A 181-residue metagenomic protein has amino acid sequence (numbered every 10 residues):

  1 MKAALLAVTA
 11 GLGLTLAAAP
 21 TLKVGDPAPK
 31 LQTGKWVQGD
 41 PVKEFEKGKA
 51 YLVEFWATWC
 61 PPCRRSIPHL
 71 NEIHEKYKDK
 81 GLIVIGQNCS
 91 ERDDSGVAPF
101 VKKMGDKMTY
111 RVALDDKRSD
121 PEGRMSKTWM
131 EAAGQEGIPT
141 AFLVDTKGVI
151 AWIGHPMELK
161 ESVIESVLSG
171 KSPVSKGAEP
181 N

Functional and structural regions predicted by a protein language model:
M1-A4: Positively charged n-region of N-terminal signal peptides that target proteins for export
L6-T15: Bacterial N-terminal signal peptides
A17, G25-A28, G170-N181: Non-globular targeting/processing and membrane-anchoring segments
K30-Y51: A short beta-strand-turn-helix
K49-Y51, W56-W59, G137: Short pre-active-site segment immediately N-terminal to redox-active cysteine/selenocysteine motifs in thiol-based
L52-V53, V84, A141: Hydrophobic beta-strand anchors of alpha/beta hydrolase catalytic cores
R65-M108, R118-T128: Structural microenvironment flanking redox-active thiols in thiol-disulfide oxidoreductases
M104-M108, D115-V167: Thiol/disulfide oxidoreductase modules built on the thioredoxin-like
